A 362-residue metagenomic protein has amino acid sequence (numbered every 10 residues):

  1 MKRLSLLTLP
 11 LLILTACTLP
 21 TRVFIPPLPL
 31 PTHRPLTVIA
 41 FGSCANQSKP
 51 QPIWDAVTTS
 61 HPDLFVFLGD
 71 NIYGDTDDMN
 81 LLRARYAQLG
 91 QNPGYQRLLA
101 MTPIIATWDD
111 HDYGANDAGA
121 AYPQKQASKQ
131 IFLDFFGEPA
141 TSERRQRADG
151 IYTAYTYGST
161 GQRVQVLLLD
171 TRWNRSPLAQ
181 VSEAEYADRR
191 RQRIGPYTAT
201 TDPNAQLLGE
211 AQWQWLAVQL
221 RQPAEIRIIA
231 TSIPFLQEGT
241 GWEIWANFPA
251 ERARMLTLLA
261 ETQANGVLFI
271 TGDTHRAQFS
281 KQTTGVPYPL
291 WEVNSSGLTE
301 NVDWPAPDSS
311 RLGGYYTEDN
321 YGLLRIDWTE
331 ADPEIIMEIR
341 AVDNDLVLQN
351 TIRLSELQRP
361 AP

Functional and structural regions predicted by a protein language model:
M1-L4: Positively charged n-region of N-terminal signal peptides that target proteins for export
L6-L7, L236: Hydrophobic alpha-helical transmembrane segments of integral membrane proteins, especially lipid-exposed positions
P10-L11: Residue-level signal for mature regions of secreted extracellular proteins and peptides
L14-A16: C-terminal motif of bacterial Sec signal peptides marking the signal peptidase cleavage site
T18-P20: Bacterial signal peptide processing site
R22-P362: Long, structured stretches of catalytic cores involved in phosphate-ester chemistry, encompassing
